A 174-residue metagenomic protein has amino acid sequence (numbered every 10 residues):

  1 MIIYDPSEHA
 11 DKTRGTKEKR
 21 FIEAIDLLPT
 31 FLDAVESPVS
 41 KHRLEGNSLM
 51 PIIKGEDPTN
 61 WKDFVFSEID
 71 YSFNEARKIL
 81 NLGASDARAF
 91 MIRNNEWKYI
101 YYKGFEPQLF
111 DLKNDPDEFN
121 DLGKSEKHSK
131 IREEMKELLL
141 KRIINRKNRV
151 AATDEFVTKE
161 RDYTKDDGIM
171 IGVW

Functional and structural regions predicted by a protein language model:
M1-R43, N47-W61, S67-E68: Substrate-binding rim/cap in mid-to-C-terminal beta-strand-loop elements of soluble/periplasmic
D5, K103, D154-V157: Short beta-strand segments enriched in hydrophobic/aromatic residues within well-folded beta-rich domains
S7-E8, E36, D57-P58, W97 (+3 more regions): Generic structural signal for secondary-structure transition and capping sites
I22-P29, L44-N47, D86, N94 (+6 more regions): A structural signal for well-ordered alpha-helical segments within the folded catalytic domains of diverse enzymes
L27, F73, L122-W174: Long, internal low-complexity/basic segments
L28-L32, M50, K54, F110 (+3 more regions): Non-transmembrane alpha-helical segments in soluble domains of secreted/periplasmic/extracellular proteins
S67-K124, D162-K165, G172-W174: C-terminal, low-complexity/hydrophilic appendages and adjacent surface loops of extracellular/periplasmic anionic
